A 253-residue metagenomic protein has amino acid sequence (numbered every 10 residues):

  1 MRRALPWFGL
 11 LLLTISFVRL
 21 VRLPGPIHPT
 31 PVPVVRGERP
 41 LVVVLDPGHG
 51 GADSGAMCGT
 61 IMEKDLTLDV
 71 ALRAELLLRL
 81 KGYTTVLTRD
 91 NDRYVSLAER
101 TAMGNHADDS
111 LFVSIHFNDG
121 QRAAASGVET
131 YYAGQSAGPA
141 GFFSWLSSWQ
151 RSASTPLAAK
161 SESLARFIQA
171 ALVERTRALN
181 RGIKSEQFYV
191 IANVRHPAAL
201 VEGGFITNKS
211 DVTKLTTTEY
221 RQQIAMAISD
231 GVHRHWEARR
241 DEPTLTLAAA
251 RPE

Functional and structural regions predicted by a protein language model:
M1-E253: Catalytic-site microenvironment of enzymes that process N-acetyl-hexosamine-containing cell-wall polysaccharides
